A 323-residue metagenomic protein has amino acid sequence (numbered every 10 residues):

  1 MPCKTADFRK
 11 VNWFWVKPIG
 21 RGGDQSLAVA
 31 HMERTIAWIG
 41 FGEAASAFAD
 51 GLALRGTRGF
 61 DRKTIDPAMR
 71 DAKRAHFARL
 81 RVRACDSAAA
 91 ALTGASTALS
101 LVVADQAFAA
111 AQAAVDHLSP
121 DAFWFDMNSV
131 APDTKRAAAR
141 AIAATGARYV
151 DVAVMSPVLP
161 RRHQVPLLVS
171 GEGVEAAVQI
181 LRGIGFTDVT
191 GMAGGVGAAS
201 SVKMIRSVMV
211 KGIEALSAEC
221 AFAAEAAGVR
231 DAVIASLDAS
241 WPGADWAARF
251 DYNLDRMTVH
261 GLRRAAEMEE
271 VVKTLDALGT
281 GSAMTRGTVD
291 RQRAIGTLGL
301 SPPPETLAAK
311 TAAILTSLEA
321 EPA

Functional and structural regions predicted by a protein language model:
N12, D24, A28-T93, D121: NAD(P)+-binding Rossmann beta1-loop-alpha1 motif at the extreme N-terminus of oxidoreductases
I39, V130-A131, K135-V210: Rossmann-fold dinucleotide-binding core
L52, F77-A78, I142, L181 (+2 more regions): A generic structural signal for well-ordered alpha-helical segments
A89-R148: Rossmann-fold NAD(P) dinucleotide-binding segment
V202-L307: Helical "substrate-binding/catalytic lid" subdomain of Rossmann-like NAD(P)-dependent dehydrogenases/reductases
